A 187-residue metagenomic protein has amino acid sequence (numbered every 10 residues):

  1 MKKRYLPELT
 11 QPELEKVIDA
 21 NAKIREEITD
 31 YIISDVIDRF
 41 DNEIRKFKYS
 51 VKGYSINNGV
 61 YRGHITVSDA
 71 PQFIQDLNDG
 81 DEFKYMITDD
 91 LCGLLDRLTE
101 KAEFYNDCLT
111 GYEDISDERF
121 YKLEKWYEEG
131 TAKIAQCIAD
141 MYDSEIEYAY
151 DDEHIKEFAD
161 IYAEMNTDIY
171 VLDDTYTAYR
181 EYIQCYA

Functional and structural regions predicted by a protein language model:
M1-A187: Alpha-helical propensity feature that highlights long, continuous alpha-helices across diverse contexts
